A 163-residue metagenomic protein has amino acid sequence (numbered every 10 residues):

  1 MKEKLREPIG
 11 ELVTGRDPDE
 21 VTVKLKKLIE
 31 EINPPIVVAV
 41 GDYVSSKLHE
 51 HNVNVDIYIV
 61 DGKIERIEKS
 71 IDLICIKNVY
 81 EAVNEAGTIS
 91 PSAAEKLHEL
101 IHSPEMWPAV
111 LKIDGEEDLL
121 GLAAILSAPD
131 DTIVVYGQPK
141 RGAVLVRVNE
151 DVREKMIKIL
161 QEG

Functional and structural regions predicted by a protein language model:
M1-Y80, N84-E85: N-terminal, charge-rich interaction modules
V38-S46, D114-G121, K140-R141: Gly/Ser/Thr-rich loops at beta-strand to alpha-helix junctions that form or flank small-molecule/cofactor-binding
H49-I57, L73-I74, I125-D130, N149-R153 (+1 more regions): Short, solvent-exposed amphipathic alpha-helical segments in soluble enzyme and RNA/protein-processing domains
V55-G62, D130-Q138: Short hydrophobic/aromatic-enriched beta-strand-loop microsegments
V79-L119: Internal catalytic-core helix/loop-beta-alpha segment that presents or stabilizes conserved functional determinants
A109-Y136: Hydrophobic/aromatic-rich, well-ordered segments within soluble, folded domains that form packed cores
Q138-V152: Short, flexible loop segments at boundaries between secondary-structure elements
V144, K155-E162: Helix-rich interaction surfaces within compact, conserved domain-sized segments that mediate assembly or partner
